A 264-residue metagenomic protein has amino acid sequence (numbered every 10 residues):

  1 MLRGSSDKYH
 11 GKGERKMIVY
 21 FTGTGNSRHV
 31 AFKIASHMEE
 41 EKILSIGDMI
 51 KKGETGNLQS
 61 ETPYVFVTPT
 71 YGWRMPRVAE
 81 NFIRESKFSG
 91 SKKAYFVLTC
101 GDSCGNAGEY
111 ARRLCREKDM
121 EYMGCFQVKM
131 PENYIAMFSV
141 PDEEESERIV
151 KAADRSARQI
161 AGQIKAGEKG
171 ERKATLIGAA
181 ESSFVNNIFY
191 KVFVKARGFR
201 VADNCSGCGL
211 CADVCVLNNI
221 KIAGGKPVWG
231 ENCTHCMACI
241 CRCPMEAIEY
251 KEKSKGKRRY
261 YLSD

Functional and structural regions predicted by a protein language model:
G4-I18, G23-M49, E54, L58-T68 (+2 more regions): FMN-binding flavodoxin-like domain, especially the glycine-rich phosphate-binding loop
L176-G207, D213: A mid-sequence, solvent-exposed acidic-amphipathic segment
R200-V201, S206, L210-V228, T234 (+1 more regions): Iron-sulfur cluster-binding cysteine motifs and their immediate structural context in ferredoxin-like electron-transfer
S263-D264: Short, intrinsically disordered terminal segments enriched in charged and Pro/Gly residues
